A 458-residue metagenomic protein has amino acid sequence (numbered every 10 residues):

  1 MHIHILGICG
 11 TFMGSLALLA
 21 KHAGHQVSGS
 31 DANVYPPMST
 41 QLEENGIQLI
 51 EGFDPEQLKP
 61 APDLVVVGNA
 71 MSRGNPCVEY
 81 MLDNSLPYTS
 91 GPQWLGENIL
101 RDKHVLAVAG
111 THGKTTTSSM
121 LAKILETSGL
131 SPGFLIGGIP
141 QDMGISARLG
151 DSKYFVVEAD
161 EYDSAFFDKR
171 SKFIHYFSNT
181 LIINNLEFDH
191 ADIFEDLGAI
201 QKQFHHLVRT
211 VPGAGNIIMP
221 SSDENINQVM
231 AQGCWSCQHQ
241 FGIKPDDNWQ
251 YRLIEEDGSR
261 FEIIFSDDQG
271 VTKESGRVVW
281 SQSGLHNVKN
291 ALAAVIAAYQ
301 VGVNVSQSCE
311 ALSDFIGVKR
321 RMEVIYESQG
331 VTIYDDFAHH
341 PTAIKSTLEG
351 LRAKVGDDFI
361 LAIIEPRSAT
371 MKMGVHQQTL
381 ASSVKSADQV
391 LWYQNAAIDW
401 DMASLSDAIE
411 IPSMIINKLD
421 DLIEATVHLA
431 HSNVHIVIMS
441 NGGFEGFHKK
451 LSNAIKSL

Functional and structural regions predicted by a protein language model:
M1-V34, E43-L49, A61, V65 (+6 more regions): ATP-dependent carboxylate-amine ligase
L19-H22, E43, E56-P60, N69 (+5 more regions): Phosphate-binding loop of NTP-binding sites
S30, G52, G91, L135 (+5 more regions): Generic beta-sheet signal
A32-Y35, F53-P55, M71-R73, S221-N225 (+2 more regions): Short, polar loop motifs at secondary-structure junctions
P37, K59, N98, D142-M143 (+4 more regions): Generic structural signal for helix capping and beta-alpha/helix-loop junctions
I50-F53, G91-G96, L135-G138, G233-E256 (+3 more regions): Beta-strand->loop->alpha-helix junctions that form or flank phosphate-binding loops in nucleotide-handling enzymes
L253-E274: Acidic-glycine-rich active-site phosphate/pyrophosphate-binding loop
